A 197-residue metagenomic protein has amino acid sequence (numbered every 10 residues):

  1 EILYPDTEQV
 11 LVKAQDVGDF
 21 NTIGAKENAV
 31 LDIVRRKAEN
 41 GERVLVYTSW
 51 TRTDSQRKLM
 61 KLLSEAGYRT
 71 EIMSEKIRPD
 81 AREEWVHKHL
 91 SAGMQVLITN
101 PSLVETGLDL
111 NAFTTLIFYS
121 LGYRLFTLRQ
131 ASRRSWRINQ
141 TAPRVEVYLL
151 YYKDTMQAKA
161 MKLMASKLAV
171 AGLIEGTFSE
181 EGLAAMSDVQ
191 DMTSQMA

Functional and structural regions predicted by a protein language model:
E1-L97, S102-L108, F178-A197: Conserved Helicase C-terminal RecA-like lobe
T48, T115, T155: Ser/Thr-centric signal marking residues that sit in or immediately flank functional binding/regulatory motifs
L59-L63, V86, N111-T115, A131-R133 (+1 more regions): Short, glycine/charged-enriched secondary-structure capping and boundary segments
E75-R78, S120-L125: Short, acidic/turn-prone active-site loops that include or flank metal/cofactor- and phosphate-binding residues
L97, L116-I117, S135: Short, well-ordered beta-strand core segments
L108-L121, V145-L149: A short beta-strand element within the Helicase C-terminal
Y123-S132, W136-A197: A conserved SF2-helicase RecA2
